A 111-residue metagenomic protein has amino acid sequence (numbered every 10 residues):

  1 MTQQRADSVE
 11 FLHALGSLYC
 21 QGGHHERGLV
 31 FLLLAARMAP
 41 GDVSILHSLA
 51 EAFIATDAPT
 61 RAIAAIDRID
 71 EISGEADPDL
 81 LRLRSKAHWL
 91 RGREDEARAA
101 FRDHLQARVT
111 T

Functional and structural regions predicted by a protein language model:
A6, P40, G74-E75, V109: Short coil turns that delineate tetratricopeptide repeat
